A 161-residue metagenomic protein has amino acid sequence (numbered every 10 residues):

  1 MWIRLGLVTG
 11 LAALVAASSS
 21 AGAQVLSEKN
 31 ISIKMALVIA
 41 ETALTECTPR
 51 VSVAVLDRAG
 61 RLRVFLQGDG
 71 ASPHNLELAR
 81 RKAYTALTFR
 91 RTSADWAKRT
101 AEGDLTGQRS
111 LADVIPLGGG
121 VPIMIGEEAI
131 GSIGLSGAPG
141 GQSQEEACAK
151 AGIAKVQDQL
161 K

Functional and structural regions predicted by a protein language model:
M1-I3: N-terminal secretory signal peptides that target proteins for export/translocation
G6-S18: Bacterial N-terminal signal peptides
A21-K161: Flexible, solvent-exposed loop/hinge segments and secondary-structure transition points
